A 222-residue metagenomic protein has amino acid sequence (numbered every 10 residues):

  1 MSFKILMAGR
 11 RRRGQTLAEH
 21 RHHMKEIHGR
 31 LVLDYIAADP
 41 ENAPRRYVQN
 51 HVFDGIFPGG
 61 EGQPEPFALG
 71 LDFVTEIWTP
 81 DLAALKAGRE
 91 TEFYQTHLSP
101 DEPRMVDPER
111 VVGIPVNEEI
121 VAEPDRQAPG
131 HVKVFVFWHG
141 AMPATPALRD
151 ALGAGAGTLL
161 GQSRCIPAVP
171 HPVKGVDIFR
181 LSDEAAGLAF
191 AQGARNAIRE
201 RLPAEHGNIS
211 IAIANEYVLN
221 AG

Functional and structural regions predicted by a protein language model:
M1-G222: Macromolecular interaction modules
